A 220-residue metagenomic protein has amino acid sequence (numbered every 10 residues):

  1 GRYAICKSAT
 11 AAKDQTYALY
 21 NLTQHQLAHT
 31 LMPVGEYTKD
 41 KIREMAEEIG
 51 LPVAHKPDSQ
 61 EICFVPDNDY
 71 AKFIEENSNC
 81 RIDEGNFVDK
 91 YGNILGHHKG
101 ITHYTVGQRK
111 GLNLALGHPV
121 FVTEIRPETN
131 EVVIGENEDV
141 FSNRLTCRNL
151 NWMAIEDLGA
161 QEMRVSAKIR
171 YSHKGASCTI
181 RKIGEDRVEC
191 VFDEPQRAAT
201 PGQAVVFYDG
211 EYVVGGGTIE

Functional and structural regions predicted by a protein language model:
G1-V213, T218-E220: Nucleotide-activated chemistry modules centered on ATP-dependent adenylation/adenylyltransferase
